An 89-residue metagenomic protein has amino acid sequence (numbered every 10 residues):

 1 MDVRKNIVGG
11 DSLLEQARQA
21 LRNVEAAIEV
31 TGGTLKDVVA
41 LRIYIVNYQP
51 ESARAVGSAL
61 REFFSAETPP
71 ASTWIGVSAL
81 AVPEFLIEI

Functional and structural regions predicted by a protein language model:
M1-E88: Short, polar/acidic, helix-capping and beta-turn segments at strand->helix junctions that line the mouths
